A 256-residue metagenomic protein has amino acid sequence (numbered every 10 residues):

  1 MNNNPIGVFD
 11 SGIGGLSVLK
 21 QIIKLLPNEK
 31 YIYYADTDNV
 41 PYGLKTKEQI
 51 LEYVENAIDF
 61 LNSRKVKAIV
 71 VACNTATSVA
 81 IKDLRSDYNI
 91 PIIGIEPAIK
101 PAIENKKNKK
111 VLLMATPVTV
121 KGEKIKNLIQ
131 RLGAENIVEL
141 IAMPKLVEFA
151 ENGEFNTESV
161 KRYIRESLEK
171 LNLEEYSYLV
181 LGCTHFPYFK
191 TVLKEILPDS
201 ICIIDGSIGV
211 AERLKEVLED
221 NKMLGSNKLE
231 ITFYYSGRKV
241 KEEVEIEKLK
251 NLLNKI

Functional and structural regions predicted by a protein language model:
M1-I256: Non-catalytic structural scaffold of enzyme domains
